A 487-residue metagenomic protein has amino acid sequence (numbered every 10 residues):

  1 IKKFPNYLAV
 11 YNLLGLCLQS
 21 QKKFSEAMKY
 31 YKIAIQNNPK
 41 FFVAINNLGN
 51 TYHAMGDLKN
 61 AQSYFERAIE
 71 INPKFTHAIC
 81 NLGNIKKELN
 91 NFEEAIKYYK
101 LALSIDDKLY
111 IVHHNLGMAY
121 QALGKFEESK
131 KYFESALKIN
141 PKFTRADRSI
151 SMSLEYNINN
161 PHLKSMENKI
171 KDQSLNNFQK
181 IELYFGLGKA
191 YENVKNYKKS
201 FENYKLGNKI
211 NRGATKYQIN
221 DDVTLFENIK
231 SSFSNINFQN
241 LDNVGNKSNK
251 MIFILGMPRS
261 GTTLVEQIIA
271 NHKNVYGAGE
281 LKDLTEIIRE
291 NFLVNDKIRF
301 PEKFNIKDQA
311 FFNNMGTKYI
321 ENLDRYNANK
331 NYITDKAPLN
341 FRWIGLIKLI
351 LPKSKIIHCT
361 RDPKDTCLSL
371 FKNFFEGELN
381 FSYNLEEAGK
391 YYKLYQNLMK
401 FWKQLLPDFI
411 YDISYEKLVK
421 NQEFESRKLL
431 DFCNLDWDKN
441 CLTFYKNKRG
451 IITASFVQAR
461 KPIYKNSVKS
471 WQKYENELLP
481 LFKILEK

Functional and structural regions predicted by a protein language model:
K3-F4, N37, I71, I105 (+4 more regions): Structural marker of alpha-solenoid helical repeat scaffolds
A9-S20, V43-A54, H77-E88, Y110-Q121 (+2 more regions): Conserved alpha-helical positions within TPR/SEL1-like repeat arrays
S151, L163-F178, Y184-I252, R299-N331 (+2 more regions): PAPS-dependent sulfotransferases, especially Golgi type II membrane carbohydrate sulfotransferases
V244-L349: Phosphate-binding active sites in nucleotide-utilizing proteins
